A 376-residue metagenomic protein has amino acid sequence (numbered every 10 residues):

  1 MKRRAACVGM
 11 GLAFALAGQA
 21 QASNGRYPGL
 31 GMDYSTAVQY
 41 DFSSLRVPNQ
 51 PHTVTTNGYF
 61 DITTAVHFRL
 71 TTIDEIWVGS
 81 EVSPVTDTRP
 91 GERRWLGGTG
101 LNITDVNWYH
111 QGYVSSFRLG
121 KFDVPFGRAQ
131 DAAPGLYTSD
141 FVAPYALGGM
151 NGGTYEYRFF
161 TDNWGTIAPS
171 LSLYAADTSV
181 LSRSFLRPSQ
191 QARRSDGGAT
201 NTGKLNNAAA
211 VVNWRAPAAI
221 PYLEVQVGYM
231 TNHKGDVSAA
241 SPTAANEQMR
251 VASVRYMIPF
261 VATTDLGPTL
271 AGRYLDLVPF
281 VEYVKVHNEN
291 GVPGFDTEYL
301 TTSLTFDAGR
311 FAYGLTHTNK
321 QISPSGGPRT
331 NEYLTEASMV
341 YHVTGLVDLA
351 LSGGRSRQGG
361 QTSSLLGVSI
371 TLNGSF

Functional and structural regions predicted by a protein language model:
S23-R46: Transmembrane beta-strand segments of Gram-negative outer membrane beta-barrel proteins
S23-Y27, A65-T71, Y109-Y113, R118 (+6 more regions): Structural signature of outer-membrane beta-barrel channels/translocons
G25-G31, T166-A168, A210-E336, Y341: Detector for outer-membrane/organellar transmembrane beta-barrel domains, recognizing the amphipathic beta-strand
V38-R46, L70-T72, S80-T86, G112-V114 (+11 more regions): Transmembrane beta-strands of outer-membrane beta-barrel pores
Q50-G58, R93-L101, F141-L147, G198-K204 (+4 more regions): Replace "Gram-negative outer membrane beta-barrel proteins" with "bacterial and organellar outer membrane beta-barrel
G58-S179, A312: Outer membrane beta-barrel
V142-E224: Aromatic- and glycine-enriched pocket-lining scaffold segments that form the walls of small-molecule binding clefts
A252, Y341, T362-F376: Outer-membrane beta-barrel "beta-signal"
